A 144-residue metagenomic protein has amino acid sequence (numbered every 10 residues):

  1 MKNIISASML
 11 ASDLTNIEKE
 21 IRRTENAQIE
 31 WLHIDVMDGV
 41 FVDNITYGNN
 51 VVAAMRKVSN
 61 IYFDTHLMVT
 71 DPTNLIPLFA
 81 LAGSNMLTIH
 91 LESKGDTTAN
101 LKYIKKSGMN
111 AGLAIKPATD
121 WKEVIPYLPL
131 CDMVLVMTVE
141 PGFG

Functional and structural regions predicted by a protein language model:
M1-T88, K94-D96, Y103-A111, V124-C131 (+1 more regions): Conserved N-terminal beta1-alpha1 strand-loop-helix module at the mouth
A114-A118: Short gly/ser/thr-rich secondary-structure transition/capping motifs
G144: Glycine/threonine-rich flexible loop motifs
